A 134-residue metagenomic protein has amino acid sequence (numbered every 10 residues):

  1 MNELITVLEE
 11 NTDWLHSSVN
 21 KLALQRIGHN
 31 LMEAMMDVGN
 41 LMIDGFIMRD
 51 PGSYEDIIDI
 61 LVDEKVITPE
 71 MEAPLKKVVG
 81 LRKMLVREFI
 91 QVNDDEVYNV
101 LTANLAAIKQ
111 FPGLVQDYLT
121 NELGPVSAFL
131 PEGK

Functional and structural regions predicted by a protein language model:
M1-K134: Solvent-exposed interaction patches of small proteins and small membrane subunits
